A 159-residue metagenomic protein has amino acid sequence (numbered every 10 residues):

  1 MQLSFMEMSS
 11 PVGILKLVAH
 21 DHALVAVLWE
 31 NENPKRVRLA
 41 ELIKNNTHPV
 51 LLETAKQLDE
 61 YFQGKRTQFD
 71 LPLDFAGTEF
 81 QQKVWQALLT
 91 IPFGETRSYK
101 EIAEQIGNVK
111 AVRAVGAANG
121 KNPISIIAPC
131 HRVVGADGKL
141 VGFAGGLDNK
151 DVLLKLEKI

Functional and structural regions predicted by a protein language model:
M1-V109, K158-I159: Basic nucleic-acid-binding alpha-helical/helix-turn surface characteristic of O6-alkylguanine DNA
L88, R113-K121: Major-groove recognition helix of helix-turn-helix-like DNA-binding domains
P92, P123-I126, G138: Histidine- and aromatic-rich ligand-binding microenvironments
I126-V133: Short Lys/Arg-enriched helix C-cap and helix-to-coil transition segments that create basic nucleic-acid-contact patches
A136-I159: …primarily DNA-binding HTH/wHTH and HhH modules…
